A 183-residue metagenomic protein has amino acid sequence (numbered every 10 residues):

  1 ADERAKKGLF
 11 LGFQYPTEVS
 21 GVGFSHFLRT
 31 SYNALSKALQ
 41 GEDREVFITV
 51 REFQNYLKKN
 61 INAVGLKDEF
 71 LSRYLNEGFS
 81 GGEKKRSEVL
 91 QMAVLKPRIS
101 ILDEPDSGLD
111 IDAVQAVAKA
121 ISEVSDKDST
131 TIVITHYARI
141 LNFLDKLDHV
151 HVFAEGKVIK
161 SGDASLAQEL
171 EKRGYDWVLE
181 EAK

Functional and structural regions predicted by a protein language model:
A1-F10, V124, L170: ABC ATPase NBD coupling module
R4, L141-V152, G156: Conserved short hydrophobic beta-strand within the ABC ATPase nucleotide-binding domain
K7, Q14-R98: ABC-family P-loop ATPase nucleotide-binding domains
Q14-V19, R139, D145, K157: Short switch/coupling loops within ABC ATPase nucleotide-binding domains
I101-P105, D112: Walker B catalytic motif
I111-A118: Short alpha-helix of the ABC ATPase nucleotide-binding domain corresponding to the H-loop/switch region
A120-Y137, L141-L144: Conserved catalytic loops of ABC-family nucleotide-binding domains
H149, F153, K157-E180: Conserved beta-strand-loop-alpha-helix hinge in the C-terminal portion of ABC ATPase nucleotide-binding domains
